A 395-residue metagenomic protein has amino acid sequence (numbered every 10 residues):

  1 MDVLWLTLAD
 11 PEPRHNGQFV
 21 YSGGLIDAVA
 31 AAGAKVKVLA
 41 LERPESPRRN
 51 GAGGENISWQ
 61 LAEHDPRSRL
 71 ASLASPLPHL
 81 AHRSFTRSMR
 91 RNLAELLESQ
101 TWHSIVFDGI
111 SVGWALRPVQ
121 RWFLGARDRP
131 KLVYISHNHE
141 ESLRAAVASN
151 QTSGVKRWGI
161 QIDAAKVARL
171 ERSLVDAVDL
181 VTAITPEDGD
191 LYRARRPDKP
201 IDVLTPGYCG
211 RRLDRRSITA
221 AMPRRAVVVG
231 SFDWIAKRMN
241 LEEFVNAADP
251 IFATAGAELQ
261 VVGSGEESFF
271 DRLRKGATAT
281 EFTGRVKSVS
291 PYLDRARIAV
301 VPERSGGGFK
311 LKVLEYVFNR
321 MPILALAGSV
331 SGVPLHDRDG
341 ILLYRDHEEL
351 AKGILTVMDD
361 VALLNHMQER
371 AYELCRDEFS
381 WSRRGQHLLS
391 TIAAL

Functional and structural regions predicted by a protein language model:
M1-E55, E98-Q100: N-terminal subdomain of nucleotide-sugar transferases
G17, D359-I392: A charged, aromatic-enriched C-terminal amphipathic alpha-helix characteristic of glycosyltransferases across folds
R67-H79, V133-K166, G328: Acceptor-binding helix/loop patch of EC 2.4 sugar-transfer enzymes, predominantly nucleotide-sugar-dependent
E141, I160-L213: Donor nucleotide-sugar binding/catalytic pocket of nucleotide-sugar-dependent glycosyltransferases
D179, D294-G308, M321-P322: Acidic donor-binding loop of glycosyltransferase active sites
V203-T278, F282-D294: Conserved catalytic-core segment of nucleotide-activated headgroup transferases in glycan assembly
K312-E315, P322-L326: Short hydrophobic beta-strand element within catalytic cores of glycosyltransferases and related nucleotide-activated
I341-E348, T356-V361: Conserved acidic donor-binding segment of nucleotide-sugar-dependent glycosyltransferases
